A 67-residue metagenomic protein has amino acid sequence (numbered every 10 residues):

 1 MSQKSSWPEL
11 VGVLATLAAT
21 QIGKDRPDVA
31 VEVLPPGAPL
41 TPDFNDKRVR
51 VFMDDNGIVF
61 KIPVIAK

Functional and structural regions predicted by a protein language model:
M1-K67: Exposed, flexible binding/inhibitory loops of compact, secreted disulfide-stabilized domains
